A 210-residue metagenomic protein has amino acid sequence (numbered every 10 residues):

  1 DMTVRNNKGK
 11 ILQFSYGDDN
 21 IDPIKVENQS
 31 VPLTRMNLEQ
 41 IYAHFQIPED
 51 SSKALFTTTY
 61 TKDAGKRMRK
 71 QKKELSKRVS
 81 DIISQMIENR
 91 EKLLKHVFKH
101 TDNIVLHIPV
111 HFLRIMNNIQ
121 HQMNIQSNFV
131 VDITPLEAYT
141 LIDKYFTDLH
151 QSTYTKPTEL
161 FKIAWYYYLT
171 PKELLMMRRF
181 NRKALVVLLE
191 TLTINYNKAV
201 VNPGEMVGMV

Functional and structural regions predicted by a protein language model:
D1, N20-M209: Core mixed alpha/beta domains of very large multi-subunit molecular machines
M2-Q13: Short, glycine/acidic-rich hinge or "gate" loops at secondary-structure transitions that mediate conformational
Y16-D18: Flexible glycine-/small-residue-rich
